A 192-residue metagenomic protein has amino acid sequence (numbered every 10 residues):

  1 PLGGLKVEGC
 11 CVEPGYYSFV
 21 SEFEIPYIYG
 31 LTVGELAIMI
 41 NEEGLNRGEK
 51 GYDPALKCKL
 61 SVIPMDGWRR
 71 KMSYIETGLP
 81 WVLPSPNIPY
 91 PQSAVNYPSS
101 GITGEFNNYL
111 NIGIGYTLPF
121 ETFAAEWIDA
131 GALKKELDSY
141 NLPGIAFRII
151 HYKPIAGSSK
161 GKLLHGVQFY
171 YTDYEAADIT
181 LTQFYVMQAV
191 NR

Functional and structural regions predicted by a protein language model:
P1, V62, E121-T122: Structural recognition of the beta-strand scaffold that forms the well-ordered cores of secreted hydrolase catalytic
L2-G15: Glycine-rich, charge-decorated loop segments at or immediately adjacent to ligand/cofactor-binding or catalytic sites
P14-Y97: Conserved anion/nucleotide-ligand pocket segment
T32, L118, T182: Catalytic-loop motifs flanking and including active-site residues across diverse enzymes
A55-K57, G113-L118, K162-L164: Short gly/pro-enriched beta-turn/loop segments at secondary-structure junctions
G67-I150, P154: Glycine-rich, aromatic-lined ligand/substrate-binding cores of catalytic and carbohydrate-binding domains
F123-R192: Conserved functional hotspot residues or short segments at active or partner-binding sites across diverse domains
